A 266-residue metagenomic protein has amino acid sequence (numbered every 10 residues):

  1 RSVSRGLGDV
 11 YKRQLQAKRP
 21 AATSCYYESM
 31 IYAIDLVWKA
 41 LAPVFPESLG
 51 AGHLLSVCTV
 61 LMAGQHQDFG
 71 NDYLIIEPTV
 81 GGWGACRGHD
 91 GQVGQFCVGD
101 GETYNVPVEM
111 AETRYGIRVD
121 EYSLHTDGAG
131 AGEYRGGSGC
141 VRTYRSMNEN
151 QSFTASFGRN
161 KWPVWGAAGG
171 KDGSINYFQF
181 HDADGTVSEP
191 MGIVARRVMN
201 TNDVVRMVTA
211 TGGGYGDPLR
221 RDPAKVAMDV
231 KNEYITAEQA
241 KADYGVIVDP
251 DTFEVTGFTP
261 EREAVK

Functional and structural regions predicted by a protein language model:
R1-Y11: Single conserved hydrophobic/aromatic residue that forms the stacking wall/gate of nucleotide- or nucleobase-binding
K12-P20, V204-T209, R221-P223: Short acidic (Asp/Glu) and glycine-rich catalytic loops that position anionic groups and cofactors
A17-Y26, S188-P190, A224-V226: Short beta-alpha connecting loops at secondary-structure transitions that line or flank enzyme active sites
P20, C25-D182: Long, charge-dense accessory insertions within large macromolecular proteins
G173-A210: Generic long, charged, amphipathic alpha-helical segments
E189-P190, G212-R221: Short, Lys/Arg- and Gly-enriched loop/turn segments at beta-strand edges
L219-K266: Intrinsic disorder at enzyme termini
